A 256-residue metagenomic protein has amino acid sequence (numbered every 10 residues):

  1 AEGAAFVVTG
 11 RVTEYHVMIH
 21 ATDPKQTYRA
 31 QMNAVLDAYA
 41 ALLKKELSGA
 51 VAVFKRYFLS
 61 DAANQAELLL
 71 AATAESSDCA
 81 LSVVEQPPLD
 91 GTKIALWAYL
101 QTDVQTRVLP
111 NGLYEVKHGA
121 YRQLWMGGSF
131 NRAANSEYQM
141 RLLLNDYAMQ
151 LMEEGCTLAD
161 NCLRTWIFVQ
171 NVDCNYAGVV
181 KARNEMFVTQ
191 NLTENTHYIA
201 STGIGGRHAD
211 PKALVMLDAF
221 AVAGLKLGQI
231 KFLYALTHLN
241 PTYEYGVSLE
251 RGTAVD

Functional and structural regions predicted by a protein language model:
A1-D256: N-terminal presequence-like segments and the immediate start of the first folded domain
